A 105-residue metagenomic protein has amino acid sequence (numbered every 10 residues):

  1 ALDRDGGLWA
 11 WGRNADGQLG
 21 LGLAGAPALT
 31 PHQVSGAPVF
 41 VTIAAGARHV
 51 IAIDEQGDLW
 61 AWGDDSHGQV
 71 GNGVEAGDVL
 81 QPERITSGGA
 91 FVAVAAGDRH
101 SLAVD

Functional and structural regions predicted by a protein language model:
A1, A10, H49-A52, A61 (+1 more regions): Conserved core positions of repeat-based scaffolds
D3, N14, D54, T86 (+1 more regions): Acidic surface patches and DE-rich sequence motifs
R4-G7, V39-T42, E55-D58, A90-A93: Tandem repeat domain/solenoid detector
W9-T30, W60-Q81, H100: Short glycine/serine- and acidic-residue-enriched loop/turn motifs that recur at repeat junctions
H32-S35, E83-T86: Beta-propeller fold detector
